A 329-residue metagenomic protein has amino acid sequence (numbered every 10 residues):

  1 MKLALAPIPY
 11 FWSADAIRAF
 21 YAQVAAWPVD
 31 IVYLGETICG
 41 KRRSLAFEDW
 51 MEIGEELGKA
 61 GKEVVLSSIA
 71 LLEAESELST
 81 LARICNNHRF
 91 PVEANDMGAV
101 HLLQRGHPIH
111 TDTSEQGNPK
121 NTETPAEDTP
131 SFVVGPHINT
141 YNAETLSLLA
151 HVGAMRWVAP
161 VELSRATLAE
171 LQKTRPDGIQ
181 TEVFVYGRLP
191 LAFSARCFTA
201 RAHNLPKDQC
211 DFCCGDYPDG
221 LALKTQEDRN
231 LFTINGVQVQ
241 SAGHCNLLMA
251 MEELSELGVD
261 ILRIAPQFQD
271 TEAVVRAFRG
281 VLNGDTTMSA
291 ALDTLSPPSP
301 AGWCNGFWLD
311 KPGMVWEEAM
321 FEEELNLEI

Functional and structural regions predicted by a protein language model:
M1-R105, P130-T140, V158-I329: Active-site pocket-lining/capping segments in soluble small-molecule metabolic enzymes
R105-P130: Intrinsically disordered, low-complexity terminal tails and inter-domain linkers enriched for S/T/G/P/D/E
A154: Residues lining hydrophobic/aromatic ligand-binding pockets adjacent to catalytic sites
